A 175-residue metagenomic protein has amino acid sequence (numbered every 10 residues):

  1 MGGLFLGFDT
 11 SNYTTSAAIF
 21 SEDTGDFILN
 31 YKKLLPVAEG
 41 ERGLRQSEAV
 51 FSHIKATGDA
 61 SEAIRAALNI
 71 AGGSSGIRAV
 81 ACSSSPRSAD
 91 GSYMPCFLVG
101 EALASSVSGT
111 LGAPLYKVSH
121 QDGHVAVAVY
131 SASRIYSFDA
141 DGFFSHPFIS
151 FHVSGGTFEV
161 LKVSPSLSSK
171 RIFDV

Functional and structural regions predicted by a protein language model:
M1-V175: Short acidic/glycine-rich loops and adjacent helix/strand connectors that line catalytic pockets where negatively
